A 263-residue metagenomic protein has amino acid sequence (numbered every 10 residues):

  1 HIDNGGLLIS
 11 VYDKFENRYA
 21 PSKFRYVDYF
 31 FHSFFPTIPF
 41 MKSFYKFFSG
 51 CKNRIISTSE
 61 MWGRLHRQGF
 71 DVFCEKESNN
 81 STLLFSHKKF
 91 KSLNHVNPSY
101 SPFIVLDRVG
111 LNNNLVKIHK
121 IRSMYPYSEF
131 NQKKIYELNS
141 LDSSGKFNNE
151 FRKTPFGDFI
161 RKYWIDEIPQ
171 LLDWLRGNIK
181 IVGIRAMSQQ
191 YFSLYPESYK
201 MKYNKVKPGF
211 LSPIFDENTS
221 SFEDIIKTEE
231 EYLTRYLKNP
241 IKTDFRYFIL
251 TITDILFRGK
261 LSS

Functional and structural regions predicted by a protein language model:
H1-L7: A short glycine-rich, Lys/Arg-flanked "PGG" loop and its adjoining helix->strand segment in the class I
L7-F34: Conserved class I S-adenosyl-L-methionine
K23-F24, F31-K52: Short, glycine-/aromatic-enriched active-site segment of Class I SAM-dependent methyltransferases
S49-C74: Short alpha-helix
F73, E77-N131, Y203, I241-S263: A hydrophobic, helix-centered structural microdomain
H95, S101, G110, P169-S263: Hydrophobic structural segments characteristic of membrane proteins
I104-R152, L211-E231: Short, glycine-rich, amphipathic interfacial segments at transmembrane boundaries or analogous
R152-G177: Short, conserved beta-strand/loop elements in beta-sheet-dominated catalytic cores that frequently flank divalent-metal
